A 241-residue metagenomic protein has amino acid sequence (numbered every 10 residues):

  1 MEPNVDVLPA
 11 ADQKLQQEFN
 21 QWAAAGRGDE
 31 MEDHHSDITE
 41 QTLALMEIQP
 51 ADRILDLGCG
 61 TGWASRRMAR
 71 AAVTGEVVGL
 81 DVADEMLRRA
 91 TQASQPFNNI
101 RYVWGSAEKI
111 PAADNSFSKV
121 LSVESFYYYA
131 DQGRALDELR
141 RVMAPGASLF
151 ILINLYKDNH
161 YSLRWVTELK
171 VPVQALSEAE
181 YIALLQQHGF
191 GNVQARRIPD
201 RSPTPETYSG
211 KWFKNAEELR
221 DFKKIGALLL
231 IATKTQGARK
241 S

Functional and structural regions predicted by a protein language model:
M1-E47, W63-R67, M86-R89, A93 (+5 more regions): Conserved class I S-adenosyl-L-methionine
R53-K109: Class I SAM-dependent methyltransferase SAM/SAH-binding core
E108-K119: A short acidic, Gly/Pro-enriched loop at the edge of an enzyme's catalytic core that lines a small-molecule cofactor
K119-D131: A short SAM/SAH-binding and catalytic strip from SAM-dependent methyltransferases
G133-P145: A short glycine-rich, Lys/Arg-flanked "PGG" loop and its adjoining helix->strand segment in the class I
A147-I153: Conserved beta-strand signature within the Rossmann-like core of class I S-adenosyl-L-methionine
N154-P172: Short, glycine-/aromatic-enriched active-site segment of Class I SAM-dependent methyltransferases
V173-G189: Short alpha-helix
